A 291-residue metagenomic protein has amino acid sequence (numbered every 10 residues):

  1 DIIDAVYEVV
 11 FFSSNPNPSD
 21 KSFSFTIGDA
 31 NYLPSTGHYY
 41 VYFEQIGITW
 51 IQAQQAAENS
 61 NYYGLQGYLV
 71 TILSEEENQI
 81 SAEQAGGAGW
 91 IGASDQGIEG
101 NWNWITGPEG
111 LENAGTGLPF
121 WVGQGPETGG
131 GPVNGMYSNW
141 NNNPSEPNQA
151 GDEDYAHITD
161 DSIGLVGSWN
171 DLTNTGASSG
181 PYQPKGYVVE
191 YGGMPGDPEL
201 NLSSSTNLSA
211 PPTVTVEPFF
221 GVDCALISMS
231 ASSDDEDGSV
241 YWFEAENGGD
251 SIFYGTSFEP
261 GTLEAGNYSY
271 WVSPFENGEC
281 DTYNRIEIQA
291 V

Functional and structural regions predicted by a protein language model:
D1-V9, Y254-G261: Strand-loop-strand motifs at the edges of beta-sheets in extracellular beta-sandwich domains
I3, F12-P211: Extracellular, disulfide-bonded carbohydrate-recognition/adhesion ectodomains, dominated by C-type lectin-like domains
A5, I46, L65, M136 (+5 more regions): Cysteine-rich, disulfide-stabilized extracellular repeat modules
A5-Y7, S19-F23, G266-Y270: Exposed beta-strand face motif in extracellular beta-rich ectodomains
E8-V10, W121-Q124, C224-A231: Short, charged low-complexity linear motifs
V10-S13, D250: Structural motif corresponding to the C-terminal cap of alpha-helices
N207-V291: Proline- and Ser/Thr-rich low-complexity, intrinsically disordered segments
